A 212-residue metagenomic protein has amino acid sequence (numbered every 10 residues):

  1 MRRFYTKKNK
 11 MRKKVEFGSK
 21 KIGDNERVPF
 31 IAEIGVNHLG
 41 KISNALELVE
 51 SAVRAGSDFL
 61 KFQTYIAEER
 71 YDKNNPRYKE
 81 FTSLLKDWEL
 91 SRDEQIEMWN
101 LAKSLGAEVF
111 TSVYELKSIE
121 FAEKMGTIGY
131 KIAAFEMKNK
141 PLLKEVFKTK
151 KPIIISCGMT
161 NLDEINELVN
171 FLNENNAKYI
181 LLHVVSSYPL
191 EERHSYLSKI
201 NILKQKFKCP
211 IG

Functional and structural regions predicted by a protein language model:
R3-G212: Catalytic cores and adjacent flexible loops of soluble metabolic enzymes that perform enolate/carbanion chemistry on
